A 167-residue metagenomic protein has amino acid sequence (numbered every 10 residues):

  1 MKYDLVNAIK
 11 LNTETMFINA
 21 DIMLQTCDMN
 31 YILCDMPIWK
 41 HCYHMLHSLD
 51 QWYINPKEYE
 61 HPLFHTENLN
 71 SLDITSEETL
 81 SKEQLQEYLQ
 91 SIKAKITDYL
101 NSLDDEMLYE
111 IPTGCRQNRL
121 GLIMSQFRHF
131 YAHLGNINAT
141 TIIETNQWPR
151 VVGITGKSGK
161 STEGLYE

Functional and structural regions predicted by a protein language model:
M1-E14: Extreme N-terminal tail/first-helix region
K10, D21, T26-S71, T113-E167: Short, contiguous alpha-helical
T13, C34, C42-L46, E78 (+2 more regions): Generic structural signal for well-ordered secondary structure
T13-F17, K93: Hydrophobic faces of stable alpha-helices that mediate helix-helix packing
M16, C27-Y31, L103: Short secondary-structure junctions and interdomain/linker hinges
N19-A20, S81: A generic structural signal for ordered secondary structure
D73-E110, L120-Y131: Acidic/histidine-rich alpha-helical segments that form the ligand environment of transition-metal centers
